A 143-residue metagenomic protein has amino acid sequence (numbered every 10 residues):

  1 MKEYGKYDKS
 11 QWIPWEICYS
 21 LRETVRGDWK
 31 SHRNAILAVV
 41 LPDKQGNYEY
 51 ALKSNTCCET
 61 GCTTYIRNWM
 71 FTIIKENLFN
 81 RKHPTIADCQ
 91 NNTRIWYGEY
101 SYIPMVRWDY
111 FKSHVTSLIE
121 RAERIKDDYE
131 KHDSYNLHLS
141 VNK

Functional and structural regions predicted by a protein language model:
M1-R26, A35-Q45: Conserved beta-strand-loop-alpha-helix hinge of the TIR/SEFIR fold
G27-D28, C89: Low-complexity, polar-biased intrinsically disordered regions enriched in Pro/Ser/Thr/Gly
K30-H32: Extracellular/periplasmic catalytic domains that process cell-envelope and extracellular macromolecules
V40-K143: C-terminal interaction surface of TIR/SEFIR-family domains
